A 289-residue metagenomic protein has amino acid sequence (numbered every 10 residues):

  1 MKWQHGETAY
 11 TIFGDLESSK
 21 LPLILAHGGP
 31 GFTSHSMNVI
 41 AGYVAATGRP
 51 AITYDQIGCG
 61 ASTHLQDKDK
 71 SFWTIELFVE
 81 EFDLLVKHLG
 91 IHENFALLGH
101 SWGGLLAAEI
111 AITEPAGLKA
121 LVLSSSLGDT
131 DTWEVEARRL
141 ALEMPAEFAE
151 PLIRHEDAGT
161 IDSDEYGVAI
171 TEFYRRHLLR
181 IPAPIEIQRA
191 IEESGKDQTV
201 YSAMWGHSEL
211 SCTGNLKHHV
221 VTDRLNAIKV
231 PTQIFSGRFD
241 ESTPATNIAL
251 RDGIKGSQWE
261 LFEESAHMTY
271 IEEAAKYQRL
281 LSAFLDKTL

Functional and structural regions predicted by a protein language model:
W3-E7, H35, S211-H219: Short gly/ser/thr-rich secondary-structure transition/capping motifs
G6-S71: Conserved HGGG/HGGXW glycine-rich cap/lid loop of the alpha/beta-hydrolase fold
I24-G28, H100, S236: The conserved beta1-alpha1 loop
T53-W102, R279: Active-site loop/oxyanion-hole signature of alpha/beta-hydrolase fold enzymes
E93-E136: Conserved hydrolase catalytic core segment
L142-N226, V230: Alpha/beta-hydrolase
N215-S265: Conserved loop-alpha-helix segment in the C-terminal half of the alpha/beta-hydrolase fold that carries the catalytic
G256-L289: Catalytic active-site module of serine/aspartate enzymes centered on a nucleophile-bearing elbow/loop
